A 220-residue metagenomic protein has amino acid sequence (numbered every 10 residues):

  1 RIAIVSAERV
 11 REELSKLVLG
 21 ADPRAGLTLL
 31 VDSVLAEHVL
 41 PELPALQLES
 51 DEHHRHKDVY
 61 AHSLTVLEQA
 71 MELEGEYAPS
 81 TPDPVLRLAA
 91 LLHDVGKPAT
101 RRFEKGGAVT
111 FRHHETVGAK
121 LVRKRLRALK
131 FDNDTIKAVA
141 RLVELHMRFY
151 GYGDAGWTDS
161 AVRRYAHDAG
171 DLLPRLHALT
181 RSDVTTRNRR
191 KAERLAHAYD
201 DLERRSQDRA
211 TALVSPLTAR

Functional and structural regions predicted by a protein language model:
R1, P44-L46, E104-G107, S160-R163 (+1 more regions): Short alpha-helical "patches" and their helix-cap loops
R1-R87, V95-H113, V117-D134, F149 (+1 more regions): Glycine- and charge-enriched loop/helix tracts that form the active or gating conduit in phosphate/cation-handling
E13, L17, L29, Q69 (+6 more regions): Residues that form generic nucleotide/phosphate-binding pockets
S33-V34, P44-L48, L88-L92, A138-H146 (+3 more regions): A glycine-rich phosphate-binding loop feature that marks nucleotide/adenosyl-phosphate handling sites
E49-R55, F131-A192: Histidine/acidic-rich helix-loop-helix segments that form or flank divalent-metal centers in metalloenzyme catalytic
L73, P98, H146-F149, L172 (+2 more regions): Hydrophobic alpha-helical segments
D83, K124, A128, T185-R220: Charged substrate- and nucleic-acid-binding regions of tRNA-handling and nucleotidyl-transfer enzymes, centered on
H93-D94, D183: Acidic active-site catalytic centers that drive phospho-/nucleotidyl reactions and related ester hydrolyses
